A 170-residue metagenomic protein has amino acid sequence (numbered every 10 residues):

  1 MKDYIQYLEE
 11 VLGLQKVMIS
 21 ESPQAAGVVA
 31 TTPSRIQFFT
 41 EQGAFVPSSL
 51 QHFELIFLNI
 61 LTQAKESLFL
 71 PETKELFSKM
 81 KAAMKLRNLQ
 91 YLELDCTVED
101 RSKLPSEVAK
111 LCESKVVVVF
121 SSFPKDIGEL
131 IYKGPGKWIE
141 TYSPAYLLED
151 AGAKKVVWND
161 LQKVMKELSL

Functional and structural regions predicted by a protein language model:
K2-L170: A polyanion-binding, active-site-adjacent surface
